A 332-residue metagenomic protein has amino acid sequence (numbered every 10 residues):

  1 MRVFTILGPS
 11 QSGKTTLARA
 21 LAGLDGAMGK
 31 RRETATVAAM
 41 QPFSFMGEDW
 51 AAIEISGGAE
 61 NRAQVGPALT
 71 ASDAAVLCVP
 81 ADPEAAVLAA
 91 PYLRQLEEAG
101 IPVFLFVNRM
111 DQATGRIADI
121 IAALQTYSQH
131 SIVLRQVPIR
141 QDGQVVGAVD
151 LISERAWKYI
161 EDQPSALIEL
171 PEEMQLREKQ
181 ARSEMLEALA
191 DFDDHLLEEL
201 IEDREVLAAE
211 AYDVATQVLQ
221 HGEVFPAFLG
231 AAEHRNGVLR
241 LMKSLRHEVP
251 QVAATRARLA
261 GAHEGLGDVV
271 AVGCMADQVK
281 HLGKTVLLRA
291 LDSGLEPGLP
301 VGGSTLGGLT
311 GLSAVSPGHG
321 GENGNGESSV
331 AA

Functional and structural regions predicted by a protein language model:
M1-A332: Structural and coupling elements of P-loop NTPases
